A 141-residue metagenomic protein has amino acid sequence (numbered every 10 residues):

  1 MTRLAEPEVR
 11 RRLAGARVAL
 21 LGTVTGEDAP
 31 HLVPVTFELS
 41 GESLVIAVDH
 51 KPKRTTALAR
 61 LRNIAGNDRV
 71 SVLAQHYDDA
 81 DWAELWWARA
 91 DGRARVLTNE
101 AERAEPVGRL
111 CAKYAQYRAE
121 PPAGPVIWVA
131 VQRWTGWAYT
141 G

Functional and structural regions predicted by a protein language model:
M1-A19: Extreme N-terminal tail/first-helix region
T2-L4, S71, Y77, D81-G141: Charged, gly/pro-rich active-site loop segments
A5-E8, L32, A57-A59, Y114-A115: A generic local structural motif
V9, T56-N63, R103-P106, L110: Amphipathic alpha-helical interface surfaces
A14-A16, L32-P34, L39-G41, T56-A59 (+3 more regions): Short connector loops at helix/strand junctions that flank enzyme active sites, especially segments positioning acidic
A16-K53, V72-Q75: Short beta-strand segments
K51-T55, A80-D81: Short helix-coil transition/hinge motifs at the ends and kinks of transmembrane helices, capturing the brief
